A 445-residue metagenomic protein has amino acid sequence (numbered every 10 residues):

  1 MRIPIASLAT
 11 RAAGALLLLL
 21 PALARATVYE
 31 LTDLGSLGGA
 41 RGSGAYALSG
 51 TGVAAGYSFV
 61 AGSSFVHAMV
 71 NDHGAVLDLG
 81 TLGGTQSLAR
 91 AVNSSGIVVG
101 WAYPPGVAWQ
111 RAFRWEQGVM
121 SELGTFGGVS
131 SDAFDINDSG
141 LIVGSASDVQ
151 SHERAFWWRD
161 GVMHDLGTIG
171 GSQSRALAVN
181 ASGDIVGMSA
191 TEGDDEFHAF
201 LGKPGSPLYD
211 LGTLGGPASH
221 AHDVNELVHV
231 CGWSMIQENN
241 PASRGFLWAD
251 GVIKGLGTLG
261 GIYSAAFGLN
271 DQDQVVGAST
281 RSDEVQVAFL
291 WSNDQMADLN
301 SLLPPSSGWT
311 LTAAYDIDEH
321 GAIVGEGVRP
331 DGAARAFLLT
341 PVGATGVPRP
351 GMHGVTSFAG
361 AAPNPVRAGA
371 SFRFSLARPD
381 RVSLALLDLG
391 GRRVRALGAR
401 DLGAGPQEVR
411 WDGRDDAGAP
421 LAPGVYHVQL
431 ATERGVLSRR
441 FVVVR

Functional and structural regions predicted by a protein language model:
R2-A13: Bacterial N-terminal signal peptides that target proteins for export
R11-P21: Bacterial N-terminal signal peptides
R25-T345: Residue-level hotspots at or immediately adjacent to binding/recognition sites across diverse folds
G346-D388, A396, W411: Glycine-centered coil/turn sites that cap beta-strands in beta-rich domains
P379, G398-E433: Short, surface-exposed loop/turn motifs with a glycine/proline- and acidic-biased composition
G435-R439: Extracellular and select intracellular beta-sandwich modules with Ser/Thr-enriched, small-residue motifs on
F441-R445: Short beta-strand edge segments in extracellular beta-sheet folds
